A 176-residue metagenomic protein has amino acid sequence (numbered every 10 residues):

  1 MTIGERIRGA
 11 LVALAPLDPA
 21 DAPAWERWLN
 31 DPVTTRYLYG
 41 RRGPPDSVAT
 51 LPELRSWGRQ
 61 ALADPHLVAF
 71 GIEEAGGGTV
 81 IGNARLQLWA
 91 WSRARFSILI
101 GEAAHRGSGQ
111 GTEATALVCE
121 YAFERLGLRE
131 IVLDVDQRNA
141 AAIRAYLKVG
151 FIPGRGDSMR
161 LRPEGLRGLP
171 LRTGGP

Functional and structural regions predicted by a protein language model:
M1-A104, S158-P176: GNAT-family acyltransferases
L17, F70, Y121-F123, F151: Conserved hydrophobic/aromatic "anchor" residues that stabilize well-ordered secondary structure elements
G78, G109, N139: Conserved G/P- and acidic residue-centered "switch" motifs that form tight phosphate/ATP-binding loops in soluble
A103, L133-I143: Conserved beta-strand-loop-alpha-helix junction that forms the acyl-donor binding cleft
G107-Y121, I143-K148: Conserved acetyl-CoA-binding loop-helix of GNAT-fold acetyltransferases
T115, R138-A142, M159: Short glycine/proline-centered loop/turn elements that form peptide/ligand docking sites
E124-D134: Conserved GNAT acetyl-CoA-binding A-motif
V132-V135, L147, I152-E164: Conserved catalytic-core motifs of GNAT/GCN5-like acyltransferases
